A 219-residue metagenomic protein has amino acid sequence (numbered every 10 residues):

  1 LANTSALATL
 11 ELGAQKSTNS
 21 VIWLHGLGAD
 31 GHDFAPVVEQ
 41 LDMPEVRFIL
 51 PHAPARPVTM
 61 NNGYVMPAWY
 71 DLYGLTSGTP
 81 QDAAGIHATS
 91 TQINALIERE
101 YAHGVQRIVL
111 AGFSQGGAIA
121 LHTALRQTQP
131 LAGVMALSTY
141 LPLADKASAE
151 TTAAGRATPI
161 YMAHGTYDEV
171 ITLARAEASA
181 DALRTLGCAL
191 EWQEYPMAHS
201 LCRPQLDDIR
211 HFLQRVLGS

Functional and structural regions predicted by a protein language model:
L1-V109: Serine-hydrolase catalytic machinery in alpha/beta-hydrolase-like enzymes
F34-V37, S148, T172-A182: Short alpha-helix in the alpha/beta-hydrolase fold that links the catalytic acid
V37, T123-Q127, F212: Hydrophobic residues on the short alpha-helix immediately C-terminal to a glycine-rich phosphate/catalytic loop
H52, A111, M135-S138, A163 (+1 more regions): Alpha/beta-hydrolase-fold catalytic nucleophile elbow
Y101, V105-G155: Primarily recognizes the serine-hydrolase "nucleophile elbow" in alpha/beta-hydrolase and SGNH/GDSL folds
G155-I160, L186-C188: Short, proline-enriched alpha-helix->beta-strand connector loops that line the catalytic pocket of alpha/beta-hydrolase
Y161-H164, D168: Short beta-strand/loop motif that positions the catalytic acidic residue of the alpha/beta-hydrolase fold
A174-S219: C-terminal catalytic histidine-bearing segment of alpha/beta-hydrolase fold enzymes
